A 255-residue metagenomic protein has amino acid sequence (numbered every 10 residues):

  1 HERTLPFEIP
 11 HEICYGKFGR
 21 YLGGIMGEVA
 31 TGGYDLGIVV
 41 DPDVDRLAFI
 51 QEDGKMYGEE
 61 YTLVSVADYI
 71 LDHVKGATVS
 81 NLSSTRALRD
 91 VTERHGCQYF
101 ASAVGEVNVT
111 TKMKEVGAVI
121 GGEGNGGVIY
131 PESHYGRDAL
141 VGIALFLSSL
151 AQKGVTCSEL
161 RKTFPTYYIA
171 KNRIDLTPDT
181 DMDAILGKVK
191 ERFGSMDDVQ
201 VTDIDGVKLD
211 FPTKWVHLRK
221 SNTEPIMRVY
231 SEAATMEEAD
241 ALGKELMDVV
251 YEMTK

Functional and structural regions predicted by a protein language model:
H1, P42, G54, Y61-T62 (+2 more regions): Short, ordered loop/turn segments at secondary-structure junctions
H1-I50: N-terminal small/polar loop signature for handling phosphorylated ligands or for N-terminal nucleophile
T4-E12, D68-I70, V109-M113: Short, charged, surface-exposed secondary-structure boundary motifs
Y21-V29, A67, V109, V189: Generic hydrophobic alpha-helical segments
L36, V74-K255: Phosphate-binding and adjacent anionic-ligand microenvironments
D41-P42, Q51-D53, F211-T213, N222: Short acidic-glycine loop/turn motifs at beta-strand connectors
D45-V64, L88-R89: Short Gly/Thr/Asp-enriched flexible loops that form oxyanion-binding sites at enzyme active sites
M56-H73, A77, A103-V104: Short, acidic/small-residue loops that bind anionic groups at enzyme active sites
